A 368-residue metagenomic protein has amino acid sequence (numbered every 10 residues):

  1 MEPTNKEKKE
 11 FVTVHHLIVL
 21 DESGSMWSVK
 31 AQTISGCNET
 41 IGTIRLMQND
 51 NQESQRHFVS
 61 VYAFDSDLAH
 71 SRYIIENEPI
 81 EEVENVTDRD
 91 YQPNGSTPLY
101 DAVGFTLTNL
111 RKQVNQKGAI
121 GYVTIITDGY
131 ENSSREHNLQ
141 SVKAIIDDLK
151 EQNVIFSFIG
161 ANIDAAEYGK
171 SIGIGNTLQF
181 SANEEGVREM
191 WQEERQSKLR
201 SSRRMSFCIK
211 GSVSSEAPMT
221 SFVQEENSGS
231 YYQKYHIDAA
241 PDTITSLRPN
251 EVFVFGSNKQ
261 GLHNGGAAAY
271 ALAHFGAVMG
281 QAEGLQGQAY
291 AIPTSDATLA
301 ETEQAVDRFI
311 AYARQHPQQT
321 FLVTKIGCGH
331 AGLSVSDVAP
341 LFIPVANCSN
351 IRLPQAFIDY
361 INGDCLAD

Functional and structural regions predicted by a protein language model:
M1-Y231: Acidic, low-complexity intrinsically disordered regions
Y232-D368: Macrodomain-like recognition of ADP-ribose-binding/processing modules
